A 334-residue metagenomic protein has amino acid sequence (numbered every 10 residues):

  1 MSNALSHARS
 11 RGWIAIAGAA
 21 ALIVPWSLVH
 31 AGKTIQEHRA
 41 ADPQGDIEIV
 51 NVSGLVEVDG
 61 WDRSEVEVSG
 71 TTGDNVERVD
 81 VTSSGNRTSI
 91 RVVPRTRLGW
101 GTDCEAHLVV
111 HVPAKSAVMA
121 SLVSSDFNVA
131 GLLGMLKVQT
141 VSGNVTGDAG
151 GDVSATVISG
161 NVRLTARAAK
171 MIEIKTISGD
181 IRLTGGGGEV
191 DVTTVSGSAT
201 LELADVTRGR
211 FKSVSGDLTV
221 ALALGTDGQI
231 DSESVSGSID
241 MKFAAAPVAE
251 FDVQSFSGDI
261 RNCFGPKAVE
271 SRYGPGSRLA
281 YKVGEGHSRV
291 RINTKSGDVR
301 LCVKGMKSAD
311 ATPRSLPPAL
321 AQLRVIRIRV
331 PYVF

Functional and structural regions predicted by a protein language model:
M1-F334: Intrinsically disordered, low-complexity terminal regions
